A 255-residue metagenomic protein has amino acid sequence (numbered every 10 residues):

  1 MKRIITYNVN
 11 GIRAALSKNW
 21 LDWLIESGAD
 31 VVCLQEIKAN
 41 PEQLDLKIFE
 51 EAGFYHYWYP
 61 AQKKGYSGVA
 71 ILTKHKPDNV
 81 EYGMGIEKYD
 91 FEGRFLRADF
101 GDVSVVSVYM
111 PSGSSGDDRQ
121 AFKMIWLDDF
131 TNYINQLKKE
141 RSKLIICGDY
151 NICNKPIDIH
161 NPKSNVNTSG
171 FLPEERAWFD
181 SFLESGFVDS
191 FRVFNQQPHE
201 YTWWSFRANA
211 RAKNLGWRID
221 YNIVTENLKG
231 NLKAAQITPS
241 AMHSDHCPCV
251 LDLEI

Functional and structural regions predicted by a protein language model:
M1-E51, Y55, A61-V69, Y82 (+1 more regions): N-terminal, active-site-proximal structural segment of metallo-dependent hydrolase catalytic domains
K2-N10, D102-S114, C147: Active-site-proximal beta-strand elements of phosphoester/diester hydrolases
Y7-N8, L24-E42, V105, I134-P156 (+4 more regions): Active-site beta-strand/loop signature of hydrolases that rely on acidic residues for catalysis
V31, A52-Y55, D128-L215, I219: Metal-dependent phosphoesterases centered on the DNase I-like endonuclease/exonuclease/phosphatase
I37-K38, L46-G113: Structured beta-strand-rich core segments of catalytic domains in phosphoester-bond hydrolases
K64-N79, P198, N209-G230: Conserved beta strand-loop-helix elements of the APE1-like EEP
K74, A98-G101, T225-E226, L251-I255: Active-site beta-strand termini and strand-to-loop segments that position acidic
G85-I86, P111-L127, K163-N167: Surface-exposed cleft-lining segments at the edges of enzyme active sites
